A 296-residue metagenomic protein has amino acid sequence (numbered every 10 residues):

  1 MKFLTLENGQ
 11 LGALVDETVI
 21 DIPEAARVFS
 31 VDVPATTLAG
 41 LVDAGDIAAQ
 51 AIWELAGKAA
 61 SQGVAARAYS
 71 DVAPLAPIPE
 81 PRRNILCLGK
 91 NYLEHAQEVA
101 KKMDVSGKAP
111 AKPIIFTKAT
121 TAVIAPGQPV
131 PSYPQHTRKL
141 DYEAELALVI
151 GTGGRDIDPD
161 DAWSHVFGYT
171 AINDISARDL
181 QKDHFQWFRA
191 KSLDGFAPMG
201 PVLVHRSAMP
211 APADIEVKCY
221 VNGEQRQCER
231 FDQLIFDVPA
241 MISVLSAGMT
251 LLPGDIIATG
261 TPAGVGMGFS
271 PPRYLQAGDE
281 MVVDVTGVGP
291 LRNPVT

Functional and structural regions predicted by a protein language model:
M1-A109, P113, V282: N-terminal non-catalytic cap/leader segment that marks the start of a structured domain
L6-G9, V42, A60, L86 (+7 more regions): Generic detector of intrinsically disordered, low-complexity, polar/charged segments
E7-N8, A13-T18, I150-T152, V221-G223 (+1 more regions): Short acidic-glycine loop/turn motifs at beta-strand connectors
G12, G45, G127, G154 (+4 more regions): Glycine-centered flexibility motif
A51-W53, R67-Y69, A73, P77 (+2 more regions): Catalytic-pocket segment enriched in acidic/His residues
R82-P239: Glycine-enriched loop-and-adjacent helix/strand subsegments that border the catalytic/binding cleft of enzyme cores
